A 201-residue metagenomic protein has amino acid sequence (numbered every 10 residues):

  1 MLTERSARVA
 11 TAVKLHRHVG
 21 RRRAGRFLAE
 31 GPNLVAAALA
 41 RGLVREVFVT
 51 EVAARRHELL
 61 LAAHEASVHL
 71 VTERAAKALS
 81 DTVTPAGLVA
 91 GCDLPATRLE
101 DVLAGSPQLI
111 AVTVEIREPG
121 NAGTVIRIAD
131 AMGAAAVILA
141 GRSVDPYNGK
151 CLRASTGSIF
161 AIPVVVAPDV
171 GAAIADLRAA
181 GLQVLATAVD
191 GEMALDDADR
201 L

Functional and structural regions predicted by a protein language model:
M1-L201: Post-transcriptional modification and biogenesis factors for structured RNAs of the translation apparatus
